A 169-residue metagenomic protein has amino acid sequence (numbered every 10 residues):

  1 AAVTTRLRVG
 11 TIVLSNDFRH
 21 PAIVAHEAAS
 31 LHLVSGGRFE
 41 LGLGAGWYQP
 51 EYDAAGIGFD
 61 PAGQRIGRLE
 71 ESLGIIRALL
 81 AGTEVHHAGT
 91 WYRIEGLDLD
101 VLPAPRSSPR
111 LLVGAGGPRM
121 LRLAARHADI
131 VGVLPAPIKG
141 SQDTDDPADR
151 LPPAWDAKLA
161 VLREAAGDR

Functional and structural regions predicted by a protein language model:
A1-R169: Active-site-adjacent structural elements that line small-molecule/cofactor binding pockets in enzymes
